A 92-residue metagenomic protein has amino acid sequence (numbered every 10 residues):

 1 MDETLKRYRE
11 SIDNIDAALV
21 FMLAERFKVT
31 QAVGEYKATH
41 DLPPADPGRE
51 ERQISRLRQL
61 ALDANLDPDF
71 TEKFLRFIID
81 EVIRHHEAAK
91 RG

Functional and structural regions predicted by a protein language model:
M1-G92: Domain-level signature for soluble enzymes in the chorismate/prephenate branch of the shikimate pathway
